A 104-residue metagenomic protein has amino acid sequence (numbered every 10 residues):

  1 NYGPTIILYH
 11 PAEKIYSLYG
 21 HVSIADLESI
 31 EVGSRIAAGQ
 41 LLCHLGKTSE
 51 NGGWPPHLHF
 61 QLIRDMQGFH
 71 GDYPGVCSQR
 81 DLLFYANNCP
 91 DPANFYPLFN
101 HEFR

Functional and structural regions predicted by a protein language model:
N1-S23: Zn2+-dependent peptidoglycan hydrolase active-site motif and core
P11, E50-N51: Short polar/acidic secondary-structure junctions
V22-I30: Short alpha-helix capping/helix-loop boundary micro-motifs
E28, S34-Q40, K47-E50, P56-R104: Acidic, glycine-rich catalytic/binding loops that coordinate metals and/or anionic ligands
